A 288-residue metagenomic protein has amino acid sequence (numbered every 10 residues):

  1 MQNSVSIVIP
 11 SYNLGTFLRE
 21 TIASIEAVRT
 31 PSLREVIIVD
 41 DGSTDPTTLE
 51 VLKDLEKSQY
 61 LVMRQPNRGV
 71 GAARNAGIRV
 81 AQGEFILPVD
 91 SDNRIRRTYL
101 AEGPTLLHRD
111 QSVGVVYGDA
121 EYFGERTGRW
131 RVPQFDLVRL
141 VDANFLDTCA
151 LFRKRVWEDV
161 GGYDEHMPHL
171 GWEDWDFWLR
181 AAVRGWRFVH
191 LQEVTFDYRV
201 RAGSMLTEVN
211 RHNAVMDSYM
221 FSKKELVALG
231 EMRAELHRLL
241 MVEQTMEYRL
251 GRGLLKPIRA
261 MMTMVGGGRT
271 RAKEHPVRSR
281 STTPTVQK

Functional and structural regions predicted by a protein language model:
A23-L33: Short, acidic, metal-binding catalytic loop of nucleotide-sugar glycosyltransferases
L33-G42, M63-P66: Short beta-strand/loop segment that forms part of the nucleotide-sugar
D40-L49, D90: A conserved acidic beta->alpha catalytic loop
Q65-A81: Glycine-rich, basic loop-to-helix element that forms the pyrophosphate-binding segment of sugar-nucleotide handling
I86: Short aromatic/hydrophobic "clamp" motif used to bind/position activated sugar donors
T98-W130: Conserved donor NDP-sugar-binding/catalytic core segment of glycosyltransferases
H169-F177: Acidic donor-binding loop at a coil-to-helix junction in glycosyltransferase catalytic cores that engages
R211-K288: Boundary detector for helix-to-coil junctions that initiate low-complexity/charged tails
